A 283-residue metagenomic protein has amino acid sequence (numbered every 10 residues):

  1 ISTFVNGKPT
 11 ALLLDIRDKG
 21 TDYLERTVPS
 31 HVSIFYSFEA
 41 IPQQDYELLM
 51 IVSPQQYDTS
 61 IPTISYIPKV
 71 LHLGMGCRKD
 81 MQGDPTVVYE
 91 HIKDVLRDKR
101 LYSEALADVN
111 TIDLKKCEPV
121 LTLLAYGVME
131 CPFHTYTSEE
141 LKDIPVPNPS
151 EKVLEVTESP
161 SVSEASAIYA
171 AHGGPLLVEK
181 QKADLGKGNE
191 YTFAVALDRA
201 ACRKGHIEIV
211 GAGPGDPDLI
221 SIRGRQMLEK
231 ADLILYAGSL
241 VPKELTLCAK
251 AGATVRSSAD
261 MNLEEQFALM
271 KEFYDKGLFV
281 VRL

Functional and structural regions predicted by a protein language model:
I1-S33: Conserved anion/nucleotide-ligand pocket segment
I34-Y46: Short acidic low-complexity segments
D45, A105, E229-K230: Alpha-helix C-terminal capping/helix-to-coil transition sites in glycosyltransferase folds
Y46-S60, I64-Y66, E164-A200: C-terminal edge-of-domain segments
S65-V88, I92: Glycine- and Gly-Pro-enriched alpha-helical subdomains that act as flexible, kink-prone "lid/hinge" or packing modules
I92-L106: Phosphate/pyrophosphate-binding loops at sites that engage ATP/ADP/AMP, CoA/4′-phosphopantetheine, polyphosphate
L114-V128: Short glycine/threonine-rich loop-to-helix capping motif typified by GTGT followed within a few residues by an Asp-Pro
C131-S166, H172, A200-A212, I222-L283: Class I S-adenosyl-L-methionine
